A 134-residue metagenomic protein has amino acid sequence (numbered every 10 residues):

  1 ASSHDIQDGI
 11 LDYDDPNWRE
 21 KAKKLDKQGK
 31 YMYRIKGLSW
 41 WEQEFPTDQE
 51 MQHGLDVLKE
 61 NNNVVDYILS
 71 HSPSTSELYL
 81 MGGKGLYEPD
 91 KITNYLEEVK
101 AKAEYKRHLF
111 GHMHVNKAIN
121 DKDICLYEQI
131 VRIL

Functional and structural regions predicted by a protein language model:
A1-D90: Active-site-proximal loop/helix segment associated with metal-binding centers of metalloenzymes
P73-L134: Conserved beta-sheet core of the metallophosphoesterase superfamily
